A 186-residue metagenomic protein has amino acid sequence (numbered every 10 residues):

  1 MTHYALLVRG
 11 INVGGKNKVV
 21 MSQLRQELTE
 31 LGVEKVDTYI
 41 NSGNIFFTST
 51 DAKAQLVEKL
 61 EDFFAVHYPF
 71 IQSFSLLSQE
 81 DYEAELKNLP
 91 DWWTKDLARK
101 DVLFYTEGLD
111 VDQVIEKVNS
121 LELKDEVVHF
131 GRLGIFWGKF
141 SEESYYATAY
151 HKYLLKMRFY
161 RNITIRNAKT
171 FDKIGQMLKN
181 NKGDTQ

Functional and structural regions predicted by a protein language model:
T2-S42, F46-Q186: Surface-exposed, charge/polar-rich loops and edge strands
